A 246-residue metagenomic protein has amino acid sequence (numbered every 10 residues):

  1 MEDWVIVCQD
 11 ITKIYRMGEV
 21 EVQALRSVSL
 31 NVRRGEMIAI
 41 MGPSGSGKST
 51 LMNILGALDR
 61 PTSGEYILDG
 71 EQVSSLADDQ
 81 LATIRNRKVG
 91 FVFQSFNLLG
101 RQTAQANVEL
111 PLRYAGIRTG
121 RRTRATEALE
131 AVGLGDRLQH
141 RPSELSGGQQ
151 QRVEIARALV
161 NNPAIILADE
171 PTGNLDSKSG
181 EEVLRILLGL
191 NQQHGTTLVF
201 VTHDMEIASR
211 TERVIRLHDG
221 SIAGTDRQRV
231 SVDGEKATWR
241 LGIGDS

Functional and structural regions predicted by a protein language model:
M1-I14, G224-S246: ABC-family P-loop ATPase nucleotide-binding domain
W4-L217: ABC family nucleotide-binding domain
V214-R227: H-loop (His-switch) and adjacent beta-strand-loop-beta switch element of ABC-type ATPase nucleotide-binding domains
